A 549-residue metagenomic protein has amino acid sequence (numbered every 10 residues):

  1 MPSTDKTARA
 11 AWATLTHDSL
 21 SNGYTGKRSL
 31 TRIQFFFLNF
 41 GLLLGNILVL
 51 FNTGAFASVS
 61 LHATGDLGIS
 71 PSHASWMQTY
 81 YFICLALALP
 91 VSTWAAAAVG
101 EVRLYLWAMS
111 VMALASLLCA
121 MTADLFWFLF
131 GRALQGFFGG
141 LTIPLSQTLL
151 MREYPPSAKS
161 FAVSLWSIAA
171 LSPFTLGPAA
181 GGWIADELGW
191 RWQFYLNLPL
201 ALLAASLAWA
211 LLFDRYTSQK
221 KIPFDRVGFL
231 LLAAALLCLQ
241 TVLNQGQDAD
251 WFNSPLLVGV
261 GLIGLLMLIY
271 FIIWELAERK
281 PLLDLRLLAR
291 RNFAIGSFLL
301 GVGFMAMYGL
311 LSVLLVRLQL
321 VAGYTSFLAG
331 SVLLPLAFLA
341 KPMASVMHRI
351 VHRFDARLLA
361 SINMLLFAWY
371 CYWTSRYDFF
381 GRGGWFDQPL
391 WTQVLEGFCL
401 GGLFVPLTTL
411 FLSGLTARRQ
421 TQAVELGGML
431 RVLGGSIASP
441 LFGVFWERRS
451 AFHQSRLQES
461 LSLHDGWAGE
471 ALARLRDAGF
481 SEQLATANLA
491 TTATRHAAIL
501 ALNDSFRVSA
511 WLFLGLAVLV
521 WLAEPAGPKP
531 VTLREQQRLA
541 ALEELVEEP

Functional and structural regions predicted by a protein language model:
M1-L50: Cytosolic juxtamembrane N-terminal segment immediately preceding the first transmembrane helix of multi-pass
L20-S21, H73, R431-P525, P530-P549: Hydrophobic transmembrane architecture of multi-pass small-molecule transporters
F35, N39-N52, F56-S60, I69-Y80 (+9 more regions): 12-transmembrane solute porter fold
N46, M109, A113-S116, G131-R132 (+6 more regions): A generic transmembrane-helix signature of 12-TM secondary carrier transporters
L48, N52, L118, T122 (+7 more regions): Residue-level hotspots within pore-lining transmembrane alpha-helices of multi-pass secondary transporters
L61-T64, G131, L150-P155, S160 (+3 more regions): Helix-terminus/helix-capping segments at the ends of transmembrane helices and short amphipathic helices
L89-G228: Helix-loop-helix hairpins in multi-pass membrane proteins, especially solute transporters
D186-L299, A306, L500, F506-V508 (+1 more regions): Hydrophobic transmembrane-helix bundles of small-molecule transporters
